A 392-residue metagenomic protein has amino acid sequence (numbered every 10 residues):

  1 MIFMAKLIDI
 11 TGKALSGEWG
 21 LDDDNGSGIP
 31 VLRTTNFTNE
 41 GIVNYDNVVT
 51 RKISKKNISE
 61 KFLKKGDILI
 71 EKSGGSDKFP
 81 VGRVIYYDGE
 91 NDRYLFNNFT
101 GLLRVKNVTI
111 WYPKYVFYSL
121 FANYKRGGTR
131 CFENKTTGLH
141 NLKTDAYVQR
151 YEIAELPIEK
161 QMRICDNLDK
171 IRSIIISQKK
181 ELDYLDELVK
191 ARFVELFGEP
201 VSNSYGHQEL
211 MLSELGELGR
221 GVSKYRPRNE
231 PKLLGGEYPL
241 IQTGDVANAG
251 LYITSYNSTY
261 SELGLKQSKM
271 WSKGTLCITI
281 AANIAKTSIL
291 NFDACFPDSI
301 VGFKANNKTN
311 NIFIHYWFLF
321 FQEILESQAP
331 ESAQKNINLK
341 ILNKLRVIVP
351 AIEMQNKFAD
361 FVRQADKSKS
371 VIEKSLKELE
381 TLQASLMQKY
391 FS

Functional and structural regions predicted by a protein language model:
M1-E18, E152-D166, S177-S223, K344 (+2 more regions): Non-catalytic DNA-recognition/assembly elements of restriction-modification systems
M4, W19, R93-G101, T129 (+4 more regions): A short glycine-rich beta-alpha junction/loop motif
A5-L21, T35-I68, G75, S213-P231 (+1 more regions): Sequence-specific dsDNA recognition surfaces
G20-S27, C131-E133, Y205-Q208, Y225-L233 (+1 more regions): Short coil/turn segments at secondary-structure boundaries
R33, S59-F121, Q242-T243, T259-L319: A short beta-sheet element
V116, Q161-I164, I314, F321 (+1 more regions): Interdomain signal-transducing alpha-helices
F121-Y124, F318-Q322, E326, D366: Short amphipathic alpha-helical signal-transduction/dimerization elements
